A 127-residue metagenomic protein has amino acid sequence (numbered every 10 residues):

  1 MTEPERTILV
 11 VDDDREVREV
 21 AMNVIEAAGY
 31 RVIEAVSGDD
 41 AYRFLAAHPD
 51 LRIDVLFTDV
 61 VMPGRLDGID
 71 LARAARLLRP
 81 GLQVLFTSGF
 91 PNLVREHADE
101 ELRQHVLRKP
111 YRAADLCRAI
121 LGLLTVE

Functional and structural regions predicted by a protein language model:
D12: Conserved acidic carboxylate
E19-A27: Charged docking surfaces used in two-component/phosphorelay signaling
E34-V55, R95-E96: Acidic, metal-coordinating helix/loop segments flanking the phosphotransfer/catalytic sites of two-component signaling
V36-D40, L66-L71: Acidic catalytic/metal-coordinating carboxylates
A46-R52, A74-L82, H97-E101: Conserved phosphotransfer cores of two-component systems
D59-V60: Active-site residues of response regulator receiver
Y111-L123: C-terminal output helix
